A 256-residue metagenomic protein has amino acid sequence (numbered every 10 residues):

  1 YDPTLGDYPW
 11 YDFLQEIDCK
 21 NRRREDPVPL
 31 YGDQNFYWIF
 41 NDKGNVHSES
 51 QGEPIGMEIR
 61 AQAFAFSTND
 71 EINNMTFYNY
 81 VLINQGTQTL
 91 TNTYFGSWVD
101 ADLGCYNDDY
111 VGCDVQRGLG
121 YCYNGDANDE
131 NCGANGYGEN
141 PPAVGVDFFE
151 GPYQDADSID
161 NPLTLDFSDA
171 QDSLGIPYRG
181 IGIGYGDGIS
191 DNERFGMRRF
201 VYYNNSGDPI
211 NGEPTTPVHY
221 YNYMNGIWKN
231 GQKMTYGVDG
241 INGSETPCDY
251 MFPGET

Functional and structural regions predicted by a protein language model:
Y1-T256: Extracellular/surface-associated beta-sandwich interaction domains
